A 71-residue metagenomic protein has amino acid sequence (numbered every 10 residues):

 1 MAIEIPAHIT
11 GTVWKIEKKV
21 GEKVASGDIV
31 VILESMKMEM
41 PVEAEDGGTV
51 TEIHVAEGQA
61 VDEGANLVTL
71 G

Functional and structural regions predicted by a protein language model:
M1-T12, I32-E45, L70: Short beta-strand-turn/beta-hairpin segments enriched in glycine/proline and small hydrophobics that form edge-strand
K15-K23, E52-V55: Short histidine-centered loop motifs in beta-beta connectors
I16, E39-P41, I53, A65 (+1 more regions): Long, amphipathic coiled-coil "stalk"/hairpin helices in large membrane-associated assemblies
G21-V30, G58-L67: A structural signal for short beta-strand/turn segments enriched in small hydrophobics and glycine
